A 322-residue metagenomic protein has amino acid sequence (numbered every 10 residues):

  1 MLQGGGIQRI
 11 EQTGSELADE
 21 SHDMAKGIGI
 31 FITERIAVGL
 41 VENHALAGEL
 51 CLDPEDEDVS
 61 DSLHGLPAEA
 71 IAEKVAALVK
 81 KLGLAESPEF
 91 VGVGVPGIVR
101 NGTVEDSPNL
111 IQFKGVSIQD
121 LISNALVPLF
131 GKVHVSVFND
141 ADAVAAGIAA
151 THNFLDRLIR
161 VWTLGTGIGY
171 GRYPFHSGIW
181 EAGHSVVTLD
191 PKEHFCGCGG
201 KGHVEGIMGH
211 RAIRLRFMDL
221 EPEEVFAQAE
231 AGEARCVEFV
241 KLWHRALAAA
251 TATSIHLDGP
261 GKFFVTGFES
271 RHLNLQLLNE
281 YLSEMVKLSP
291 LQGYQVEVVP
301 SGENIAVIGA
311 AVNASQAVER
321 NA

Functional and structural regions predicted by a protein language model:
M1-D23: N-terminal amphipathic/basic-hydrophobic helices that include classical n-h-c signal peptides and signal-anchor
H22-G97: Conserved phosphate-binding loops in N-terminal lobes of ATP-dependent enzymes of the actin/Hsp70/sugar-kinase
K26, I36-N43, A47-C51, S60-S62 (+3 more regions): Glycine/GP-enriched mid-protein hinge/lid loop-to-helix segment characteristic of carbohydrate kinases
G27-I30, S136-A150, L275-A322: Glycine-rich phosphate-binding/hydrolytic loop that grips phosphoryl groups
A37, G97-N101, D142-A145, I168-Y170 (+2 more regions): Short, active-site-adjacent cap segments at secondary-structure transitions
E57-E69, A85-V91, I98-L158, N274-S289: Glycine-rich phosphate-binding loop and adjoining helix at the ATP-binding site of ATP-dependent phosphoryl-transfer
V59-A85, R214-Q276, Y294-N304: Adenine-nucleotide phosphate-binding core of ATP-dependent small-molecule kinases
V91-G97, L164-T166, G261-S270: Glycine-rich beta-strand-to-loop/alpha-helix junction loops that act as flexible
